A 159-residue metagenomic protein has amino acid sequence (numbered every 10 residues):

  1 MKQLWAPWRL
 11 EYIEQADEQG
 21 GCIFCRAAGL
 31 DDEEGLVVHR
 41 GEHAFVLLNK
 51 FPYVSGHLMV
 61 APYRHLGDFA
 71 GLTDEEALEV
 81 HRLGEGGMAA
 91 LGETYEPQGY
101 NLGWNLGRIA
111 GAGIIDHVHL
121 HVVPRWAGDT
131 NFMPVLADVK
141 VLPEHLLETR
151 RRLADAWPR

Functional and structural regions predicted by a protein language model:
M1-R159: HIT superfamily nucleotide-processing domains
